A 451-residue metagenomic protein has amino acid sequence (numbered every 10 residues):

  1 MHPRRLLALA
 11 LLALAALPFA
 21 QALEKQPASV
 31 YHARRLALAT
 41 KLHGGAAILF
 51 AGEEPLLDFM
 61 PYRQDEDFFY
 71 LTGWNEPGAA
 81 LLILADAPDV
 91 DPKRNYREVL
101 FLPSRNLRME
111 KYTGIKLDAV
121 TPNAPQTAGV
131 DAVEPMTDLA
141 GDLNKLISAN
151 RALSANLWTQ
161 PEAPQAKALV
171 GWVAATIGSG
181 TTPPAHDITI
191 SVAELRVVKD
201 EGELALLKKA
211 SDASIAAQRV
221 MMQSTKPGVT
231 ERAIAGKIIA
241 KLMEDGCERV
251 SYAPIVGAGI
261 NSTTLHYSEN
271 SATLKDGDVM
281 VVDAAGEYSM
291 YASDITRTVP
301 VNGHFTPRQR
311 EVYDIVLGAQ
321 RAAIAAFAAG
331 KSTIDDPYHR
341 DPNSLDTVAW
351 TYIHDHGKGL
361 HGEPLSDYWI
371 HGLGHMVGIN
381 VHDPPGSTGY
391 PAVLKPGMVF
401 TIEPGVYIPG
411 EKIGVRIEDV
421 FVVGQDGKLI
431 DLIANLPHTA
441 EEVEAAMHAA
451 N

Functional and structural regions predicted by a protein language model:
M1-A8: Bacterial N-terminal signal peptides that target proteins for export
H2, P18-N451: Active-site neighborhoods and metal-handling regions in enzymes and metal-associated proteins
A8-A16: Bacterial N-terminal signal peptides
